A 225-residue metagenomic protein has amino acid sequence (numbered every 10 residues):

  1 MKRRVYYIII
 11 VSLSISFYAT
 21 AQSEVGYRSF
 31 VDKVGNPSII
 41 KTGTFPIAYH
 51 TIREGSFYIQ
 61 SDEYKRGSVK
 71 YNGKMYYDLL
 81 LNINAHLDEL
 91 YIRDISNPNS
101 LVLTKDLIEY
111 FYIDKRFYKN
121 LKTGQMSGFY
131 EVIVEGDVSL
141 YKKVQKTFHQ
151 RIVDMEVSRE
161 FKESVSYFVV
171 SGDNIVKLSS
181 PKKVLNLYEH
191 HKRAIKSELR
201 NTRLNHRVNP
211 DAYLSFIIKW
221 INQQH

Functional and structural regions predicted by a protein language model:
M1-G26, I217: Bacterial Sec-dependent N-terminal signal peptides
I15, G26-R28, P37-I40, Y167-V170 (+1 more regions): Short hydrophobic/aromatic-rich motifs at helix boundaries and adjacent loops
A19-R53: Sec-dependent signal peptide cleavage junction
A48-H50, Y58-K182: Aromatic-patch recognition
T147-H225: A short, solvent-exposed beta-edge/loop patch
